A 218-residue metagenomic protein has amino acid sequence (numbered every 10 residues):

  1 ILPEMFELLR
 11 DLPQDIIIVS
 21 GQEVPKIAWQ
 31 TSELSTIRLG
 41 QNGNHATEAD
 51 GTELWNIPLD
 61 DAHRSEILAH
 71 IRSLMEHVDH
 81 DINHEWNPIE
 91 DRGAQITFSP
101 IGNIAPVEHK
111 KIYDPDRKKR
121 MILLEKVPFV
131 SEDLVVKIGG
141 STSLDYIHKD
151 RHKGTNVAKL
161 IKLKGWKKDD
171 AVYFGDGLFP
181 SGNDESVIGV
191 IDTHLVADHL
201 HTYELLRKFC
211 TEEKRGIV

Functional and structural regions predicted by a protein language model:
I1-P88: Active-site phosphate-binding/coordination module
L8-P13, I27-S32, K126-S131, N183-G189: Alpha-helix C-terminal capping segments
D15-I17, I37, T97, V172 (+1 more regions): A structural signal for isolated positions on well-ordered beta-strands in alpha/beta enzyme cores
E23, G43, G102-A105, L178: Short, glycine/serine-rich, charged loops/turns that create anion-binding and catalytic segments at active sites
I27-W29, D50, E108, N183-D184 (+1 more regions): Short glycine-/acidic-enriched loop or helix-start segments at secondary-structure transitions that form or flank
L39-N42, G140, A197: Residues at the C-termini of beta-strands that transition into short coil/loop
I82-V172, P180-N183: Conserved acidic, metal-coordinating active-site core of Asp-based, Mg2+-dependent phosphoryl-transfer enzymes
K149, K153-V218: Mg2+-dependent phosphoryl-transfer enzymes with acidic/Ser/Thr/Gly-rich catalytic loops
